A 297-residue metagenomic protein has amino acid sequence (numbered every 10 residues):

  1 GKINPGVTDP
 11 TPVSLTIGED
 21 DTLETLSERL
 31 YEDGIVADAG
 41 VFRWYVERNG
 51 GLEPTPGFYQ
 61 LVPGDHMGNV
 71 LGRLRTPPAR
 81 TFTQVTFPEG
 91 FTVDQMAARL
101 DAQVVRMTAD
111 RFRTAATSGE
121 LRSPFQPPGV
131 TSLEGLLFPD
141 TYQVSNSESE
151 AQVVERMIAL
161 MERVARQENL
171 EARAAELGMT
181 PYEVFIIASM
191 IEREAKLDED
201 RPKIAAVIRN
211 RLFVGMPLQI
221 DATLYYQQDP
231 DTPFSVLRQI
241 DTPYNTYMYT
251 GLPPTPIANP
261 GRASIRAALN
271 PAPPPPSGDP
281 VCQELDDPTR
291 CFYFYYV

Functional and structural regions predicted by a protein language model:
G1-V164: Signal peptide-directed extracytoplasmic domains
T22, A102-R106, T114, S118-V297: Bacterial extracytoplasmic/cell-wall-associated proteins, especially those involved in peptidoglycan
